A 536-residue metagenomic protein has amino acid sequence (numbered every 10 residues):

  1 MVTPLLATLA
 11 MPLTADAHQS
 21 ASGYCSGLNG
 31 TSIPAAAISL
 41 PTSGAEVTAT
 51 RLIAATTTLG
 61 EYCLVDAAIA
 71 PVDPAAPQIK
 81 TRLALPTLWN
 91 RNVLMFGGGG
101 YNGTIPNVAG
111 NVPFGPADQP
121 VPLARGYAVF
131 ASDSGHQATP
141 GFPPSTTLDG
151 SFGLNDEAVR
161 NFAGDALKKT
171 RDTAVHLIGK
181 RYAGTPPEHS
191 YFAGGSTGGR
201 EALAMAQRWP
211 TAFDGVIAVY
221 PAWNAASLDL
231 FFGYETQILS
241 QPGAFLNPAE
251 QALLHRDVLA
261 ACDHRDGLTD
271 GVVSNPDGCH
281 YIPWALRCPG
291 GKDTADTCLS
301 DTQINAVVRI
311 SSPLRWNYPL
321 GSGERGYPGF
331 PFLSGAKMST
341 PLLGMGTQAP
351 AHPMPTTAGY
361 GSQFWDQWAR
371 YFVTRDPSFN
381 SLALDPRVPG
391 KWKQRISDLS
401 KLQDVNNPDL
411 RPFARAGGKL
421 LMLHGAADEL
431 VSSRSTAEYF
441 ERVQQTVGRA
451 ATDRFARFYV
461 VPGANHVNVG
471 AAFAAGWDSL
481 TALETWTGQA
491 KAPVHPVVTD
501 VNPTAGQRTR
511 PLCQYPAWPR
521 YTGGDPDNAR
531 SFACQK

Functional and structural regions predicted by a protein language model:
M1-A17: Secretory targeting and sorting signals
A15-N92, I105-G110, G115-A117, H255 (+4 more regions): Catalytic-loop region of hydrolases
G100-G184, L230-F231, I238, S378-K393 (+3 more regions): Cap/lid segment of the alpha/beta-hydrolase catalytic domain
G184-S196: Alpha/beta-hydrolase fold nucleophile elbow
A193-G198, A202, D428: Gly/Ala-rich beta-loop-alpha elbow adjacent to hydrolase catalytic centers
A204-A206, T211-R315, A475: A catalytic-pocket lid/entrance helix-loop region that shapes and gates access to the active site across common
L421-H424: Short beta-strand/loop motif that positions the catalytic acidic residue of the alpha/beta-hydrolase fold
F455-G470, N502-A505: Histidine-bearing beta->alpha loop at or near hydrolase active sites
